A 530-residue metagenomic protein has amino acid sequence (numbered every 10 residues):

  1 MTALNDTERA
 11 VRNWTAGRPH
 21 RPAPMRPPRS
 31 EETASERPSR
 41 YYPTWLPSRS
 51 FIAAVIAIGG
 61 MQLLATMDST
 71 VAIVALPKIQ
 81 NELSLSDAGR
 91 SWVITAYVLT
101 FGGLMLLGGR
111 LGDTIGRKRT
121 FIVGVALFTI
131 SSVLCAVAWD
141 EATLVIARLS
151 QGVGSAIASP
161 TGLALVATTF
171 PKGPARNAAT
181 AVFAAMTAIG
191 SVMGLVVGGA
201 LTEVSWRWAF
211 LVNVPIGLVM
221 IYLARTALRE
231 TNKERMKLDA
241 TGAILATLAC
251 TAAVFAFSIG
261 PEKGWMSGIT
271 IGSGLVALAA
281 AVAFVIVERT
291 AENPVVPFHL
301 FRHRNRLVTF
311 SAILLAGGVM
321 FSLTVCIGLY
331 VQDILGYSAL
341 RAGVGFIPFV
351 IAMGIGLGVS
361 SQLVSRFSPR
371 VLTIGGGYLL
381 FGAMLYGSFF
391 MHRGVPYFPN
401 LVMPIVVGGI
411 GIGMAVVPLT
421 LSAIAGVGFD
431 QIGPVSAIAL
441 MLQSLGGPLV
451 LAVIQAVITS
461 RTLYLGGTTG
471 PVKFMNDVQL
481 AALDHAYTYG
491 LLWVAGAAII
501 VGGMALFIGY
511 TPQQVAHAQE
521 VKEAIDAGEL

Functional and structural regions predicted by a protein language model:
T2-I58, D477-L530: Transmembrane-helix exit segments and adjacent C-terminal regions of multi-pass membrane proteins
A3, A181, T202-L315, V319 (+4 more regions): Hydrophobic transmembrane-helix bundles of small-molecule transporters
W14-T226, F367, S388: Transmembrane-helix bundle of Major Facilitator Superfamily
E32-A34, M220, Y464-N476: Peri-membrane helix termini and adjoining interfacial loops of integral membrane proteins
F51-M67, A72-V74, D87, G268-V276 (+4 more regions): 12-transmembrane solute porter fold
I79-Q80, L111-G112, V197-V204, F257 (+4 more regions): Interfacial helix-cap and linker-helix signal at transmembrane-aqueous boundaries of multi-pass secondary transporters
G109, A138-D140, P171, T202 (+8 more regions): Short helix-capping/hinge motifs at transmembrane helix termini and TM-loop junctions
V123, A175-M186, M236-L245, T270 (+2 more regions): Cytoplasmic-side transmembrane-helix entry/capping segments in multi-pass membrane proteins
